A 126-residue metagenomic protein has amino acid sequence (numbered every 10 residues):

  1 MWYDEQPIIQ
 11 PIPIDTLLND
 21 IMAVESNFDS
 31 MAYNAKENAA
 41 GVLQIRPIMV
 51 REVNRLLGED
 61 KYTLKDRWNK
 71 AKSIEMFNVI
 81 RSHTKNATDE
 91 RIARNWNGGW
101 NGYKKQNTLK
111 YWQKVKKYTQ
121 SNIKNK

Functional and structural regions predicted by a protein language model:
M1-T16, Q120-K126: N-terminal secretory targeting signals
P13-D29, I45, F77, R91-W100: Short, functionally critical alpha-helical segments immediately adjacent to catalytic or ligand/cofactor-binding
S30-A32, V53-N54: Activation segment
S30-M31, Y103-Q106: Extracytoplasmic/secreted cell-surface and envelope-processing proteins
A39-P47: Short, solvent-exposed beta-strand-terminating loops
P47-K104, W112-I123: Alpha-helical segment that forms one wall of the substrate-binding/catalytic cleft in peptidoglycan-active domains
L109: Active-site-proximal loop/helix of nucleotide/amide-processing enzymes and allied scaffolds
